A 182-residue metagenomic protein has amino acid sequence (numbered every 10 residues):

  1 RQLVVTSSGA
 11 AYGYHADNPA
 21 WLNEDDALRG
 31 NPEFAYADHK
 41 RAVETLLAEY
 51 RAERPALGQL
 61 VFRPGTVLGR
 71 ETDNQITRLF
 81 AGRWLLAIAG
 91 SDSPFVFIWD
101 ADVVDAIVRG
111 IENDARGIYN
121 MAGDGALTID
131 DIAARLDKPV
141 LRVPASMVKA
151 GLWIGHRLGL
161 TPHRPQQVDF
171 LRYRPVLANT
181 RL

Functional and structural regions predicted by a protein language model:
R1-A35: Conserved Rossmann-fold NAD(P)-dependent oxidoreductase catalytic core, especially the SDR/UDP-sugar
V4-S7, R63-G65, A122: Active-site beta-alpha turn of Rossmann-fold NAD(P)-dependent dehydrogenases/reductases
H15-D17, R70-I76, I132: Short beta-loop-alpha junction of Rossmann-like oxidoreductase domains
N31-L60: Active-site Tyr-X1-5-Lys
D38, I98-A101, L127, L177: Residue-level signal for the nucleotide or nucleotide-sugar donor/cofactor binding architecture
R51-D100: NAD(P)-dependent short-chain dehydrogenase/reductase
V104-P165, N179: Mid/C-terminal beta-alpha module of Rossmann-like enzyme folds, strongest in SDR-family dehydrogenases/epimerases
Q166-T180: Active-site loop of classical SDR/Rossmann-like NAD(P)-dependent oxidoreductases, centered on the catalytic Tyr-X3-Lys
